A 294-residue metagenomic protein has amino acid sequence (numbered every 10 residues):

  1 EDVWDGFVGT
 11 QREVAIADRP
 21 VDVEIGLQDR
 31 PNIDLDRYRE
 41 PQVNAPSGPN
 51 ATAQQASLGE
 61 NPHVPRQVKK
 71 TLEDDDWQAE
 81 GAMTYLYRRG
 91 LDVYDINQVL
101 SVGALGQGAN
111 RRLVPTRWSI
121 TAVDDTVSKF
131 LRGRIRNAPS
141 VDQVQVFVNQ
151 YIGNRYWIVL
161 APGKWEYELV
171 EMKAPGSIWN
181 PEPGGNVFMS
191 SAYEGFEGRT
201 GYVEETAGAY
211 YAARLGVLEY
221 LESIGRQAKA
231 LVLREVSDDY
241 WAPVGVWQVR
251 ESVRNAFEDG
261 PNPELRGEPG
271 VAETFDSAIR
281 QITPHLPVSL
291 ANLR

Functional and structural regions predicted by a protein language model:
E1-R294: Long, low-complexity intrinsically disordered regions enriched in acidic and polar residues with frequent FG dipeptides
